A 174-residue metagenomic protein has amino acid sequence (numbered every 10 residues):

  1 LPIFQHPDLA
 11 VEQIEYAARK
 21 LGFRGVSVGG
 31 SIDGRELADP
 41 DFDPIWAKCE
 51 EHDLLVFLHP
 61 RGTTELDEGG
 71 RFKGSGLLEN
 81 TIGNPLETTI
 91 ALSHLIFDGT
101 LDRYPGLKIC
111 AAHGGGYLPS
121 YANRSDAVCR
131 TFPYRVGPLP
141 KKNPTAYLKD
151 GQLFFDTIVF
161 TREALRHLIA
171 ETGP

Functional and structural regions predicted by a protein language model:
I3-P7, Y16-P174: Catalytic pocket-lining loop regions of alpha/beta-barrel enzymes, especially the amidohydrolase/enolase/GH5 lineages
V11: Metal-dependent catalytic neighborhoods of phosphoester/phosphodiester hydrolases
